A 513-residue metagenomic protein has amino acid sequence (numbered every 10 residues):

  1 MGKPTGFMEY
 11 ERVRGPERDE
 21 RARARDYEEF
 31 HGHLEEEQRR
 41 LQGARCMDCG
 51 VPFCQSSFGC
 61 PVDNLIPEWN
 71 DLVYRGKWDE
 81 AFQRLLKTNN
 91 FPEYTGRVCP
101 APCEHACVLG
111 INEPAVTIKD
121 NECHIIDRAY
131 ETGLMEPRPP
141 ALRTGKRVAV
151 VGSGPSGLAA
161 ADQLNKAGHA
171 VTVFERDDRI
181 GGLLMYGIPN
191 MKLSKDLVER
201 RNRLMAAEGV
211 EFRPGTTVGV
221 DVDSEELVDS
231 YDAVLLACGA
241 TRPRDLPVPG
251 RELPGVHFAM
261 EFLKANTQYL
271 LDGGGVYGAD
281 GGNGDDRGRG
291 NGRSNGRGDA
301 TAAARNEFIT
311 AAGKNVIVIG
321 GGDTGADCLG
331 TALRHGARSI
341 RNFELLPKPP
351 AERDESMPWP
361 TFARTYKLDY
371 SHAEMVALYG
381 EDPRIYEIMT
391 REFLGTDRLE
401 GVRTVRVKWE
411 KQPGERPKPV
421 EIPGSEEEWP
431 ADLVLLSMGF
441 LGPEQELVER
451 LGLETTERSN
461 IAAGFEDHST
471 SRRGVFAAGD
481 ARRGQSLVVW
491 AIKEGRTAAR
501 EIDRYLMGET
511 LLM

Functional and structural regions predicted by a protein language model:
R23-Q42, N64-R97, A101, N112-L142 (+1 more regions): Ferredoxin-type iron-sulfur electron-transfer modules in oxidoreductases and energy-metabolism complexes
E35, A207-V228, Y277, G298-N306 (+2 more regions): A structured beta-alpha segment of the ubiquitous adenosine-cofactor-binding alpha/beta core
E80, L142, R147-V151, E199-V248 (+4 more regions): Feature captures the FAD/FMN-dependent oxidoreductase FAD-binding
A115-V116, G187-F212, R251-N266, E355-L394 (+1 more regions): N-terminal glycine-rich dinucleotide-binding loop that anchors FAD/FMN and/or NAD(P) in oxidoreductases
R147-T172, T324-R334: N-terminal Rossmann-like FAD-binding beta1-loop-alpha1 element of flavoenzymes
H169-M185, I340-P350: Glycine-rich FAD pyrophosphate-binding loop
E252-G281, G296-G313, E410-Q485: FAD-site-proximal beta/loop scaffold in flavoenzymes
G325-G330, H335, A481-L512: A conserved FAD-binding loop/helix module that cradles the flavin
